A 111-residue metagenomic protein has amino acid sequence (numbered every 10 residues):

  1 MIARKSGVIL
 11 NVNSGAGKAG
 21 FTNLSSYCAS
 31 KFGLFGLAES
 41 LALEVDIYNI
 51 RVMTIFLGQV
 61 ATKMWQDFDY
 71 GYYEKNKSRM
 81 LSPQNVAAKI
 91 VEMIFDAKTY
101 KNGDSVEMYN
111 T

Functional and structural regions predicted by a protein language model:
S14: Residue(s) in the substrate-gating loop at a strand-loop-helix junction that position the organic substrate next
G17-A19: Conserved catalytic-site region of short-chain dehydrogenase/reductase
F21-S25: Active-site loop immediately N-terminal to the catalytic Tyr-X3-Lys motif of short-chain dehydrogenase/reductase
Y27, F35: Catalytic tyrosine of NAD(P)H-dependent dehydrogenase/reductases that use a Tyr as the general acid/base
S30: Active-site helix of classical SDR
L43-E44: Alpha-helical segment proximal to the catalytic Tyr-Lys
I47, T54, Y70, E74-T111: C-terminal helical subdomain
F56-D67: Short, flexible catalytic-loop segment of classical short-chain dehydrogenase/reductase
